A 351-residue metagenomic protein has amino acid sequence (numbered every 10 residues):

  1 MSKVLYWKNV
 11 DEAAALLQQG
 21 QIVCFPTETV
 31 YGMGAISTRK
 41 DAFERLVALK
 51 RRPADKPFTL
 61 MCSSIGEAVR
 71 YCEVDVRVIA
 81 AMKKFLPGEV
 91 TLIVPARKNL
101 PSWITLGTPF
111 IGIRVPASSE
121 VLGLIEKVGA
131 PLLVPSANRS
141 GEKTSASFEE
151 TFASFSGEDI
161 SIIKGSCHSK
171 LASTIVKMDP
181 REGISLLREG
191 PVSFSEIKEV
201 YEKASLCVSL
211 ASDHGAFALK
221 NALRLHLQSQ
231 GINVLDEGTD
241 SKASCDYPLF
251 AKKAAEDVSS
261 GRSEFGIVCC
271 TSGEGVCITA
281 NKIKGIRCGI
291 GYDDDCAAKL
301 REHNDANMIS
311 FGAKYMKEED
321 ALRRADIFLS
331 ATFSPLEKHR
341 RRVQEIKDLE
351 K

Functional and structural regions predicted by a protein language model:
M1-A204: Active-site-adjacent structural elements in enzyme catalytic cores
A35-A42, F148, G275-R287, D293: Short Gly/Thr/Asp-enriched flexible loops that form oxyanion-binding sites at enzyme active sites
L49-A54, P116, I283-A313: Short, acidic/small-residue loops that bind anionic groups at enzyme active sites
R70-E73, R77-K83, P95, F250-I290: Helix-adjacent hinge/juxtasegments
P131-L133, L225-V234: Short helix-loop-beta junction
K203-S205, S209-A211, G215-A216, D294-K351: C-terminal binding/interaction regions
S209-S229: Glycine-rich phosphate/diphosphate-binding loop of Rossmann-like nucleotide-binding domains
N233-S244: A short beta-strand-loop structural module common to alpha/beta enzyme folds
